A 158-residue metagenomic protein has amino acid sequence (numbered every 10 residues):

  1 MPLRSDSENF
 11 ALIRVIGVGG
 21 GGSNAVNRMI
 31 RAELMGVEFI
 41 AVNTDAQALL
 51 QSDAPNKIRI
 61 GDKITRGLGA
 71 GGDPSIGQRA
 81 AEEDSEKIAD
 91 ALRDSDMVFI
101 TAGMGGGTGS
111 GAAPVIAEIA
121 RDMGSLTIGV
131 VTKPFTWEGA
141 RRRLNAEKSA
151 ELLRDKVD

Functional and structural regions predicted by a protein language model:
M1-D158: Tubulin/FtsZ superfamily GTPase core signature
